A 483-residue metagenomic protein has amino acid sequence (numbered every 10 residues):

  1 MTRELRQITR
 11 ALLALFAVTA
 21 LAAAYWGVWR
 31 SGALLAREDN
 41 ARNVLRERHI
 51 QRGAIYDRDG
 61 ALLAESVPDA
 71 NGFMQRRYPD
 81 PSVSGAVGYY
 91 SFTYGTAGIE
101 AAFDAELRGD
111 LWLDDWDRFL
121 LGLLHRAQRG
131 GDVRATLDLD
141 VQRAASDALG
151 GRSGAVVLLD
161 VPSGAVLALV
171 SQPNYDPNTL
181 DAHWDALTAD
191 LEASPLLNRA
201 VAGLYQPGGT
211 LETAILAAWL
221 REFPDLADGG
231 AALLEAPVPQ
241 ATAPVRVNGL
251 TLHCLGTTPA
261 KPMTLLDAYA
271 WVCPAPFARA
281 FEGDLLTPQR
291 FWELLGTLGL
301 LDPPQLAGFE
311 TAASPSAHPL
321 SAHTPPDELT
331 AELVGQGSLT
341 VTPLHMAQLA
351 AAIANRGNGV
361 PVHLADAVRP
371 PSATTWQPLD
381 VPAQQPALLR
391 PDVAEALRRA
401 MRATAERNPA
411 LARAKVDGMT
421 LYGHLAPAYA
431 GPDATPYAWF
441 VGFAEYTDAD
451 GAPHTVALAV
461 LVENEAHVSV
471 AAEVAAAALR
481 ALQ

Functional and structural regions predicted by a protein language model:
M1-D185, S194-P195, L204-G209, A214 (+6 more regions): Periplasmic/cell-envelope proteins involved in peptidoglycan metabolism and beta-lactam response
D59, P162-G209, A214-N464: Beta-lactam-recognizing serine transpeptidase/beta-lactamase-like catalytic domain environment
